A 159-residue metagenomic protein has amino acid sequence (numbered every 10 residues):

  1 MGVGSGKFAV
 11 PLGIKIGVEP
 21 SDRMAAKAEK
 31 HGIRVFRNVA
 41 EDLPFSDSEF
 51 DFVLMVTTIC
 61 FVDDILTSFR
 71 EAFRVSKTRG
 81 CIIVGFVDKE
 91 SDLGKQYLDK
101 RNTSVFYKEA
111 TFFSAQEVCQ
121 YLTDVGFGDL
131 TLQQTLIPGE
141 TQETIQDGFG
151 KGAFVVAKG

Functional and structural regions predicted by a protein language model:
M1-D42: Class I SAM-dependent methyltransferase SAM/SAH-binding core
F50-D51: Local beta-strand N-terminus motif with an aromatic residue
L54: A conserved beta-strand element that flanks and buttresses the S-adenosyl-L-methionine
T57-C60: Short catalytic micro-motifs in class I SAM-dependent methyltransferases
L66-T78: A short glycine-rich, Lys/Arg-flanked "PGG" loop and its adjoining helix->strand segment in the class I
C81-F112: Conserved class I S-adenosyl-L-methionine
A110-Q133: Short alpha-helix
F127-V155: Conserved catalytic loop of SAM-dependent methyltransferase domains
